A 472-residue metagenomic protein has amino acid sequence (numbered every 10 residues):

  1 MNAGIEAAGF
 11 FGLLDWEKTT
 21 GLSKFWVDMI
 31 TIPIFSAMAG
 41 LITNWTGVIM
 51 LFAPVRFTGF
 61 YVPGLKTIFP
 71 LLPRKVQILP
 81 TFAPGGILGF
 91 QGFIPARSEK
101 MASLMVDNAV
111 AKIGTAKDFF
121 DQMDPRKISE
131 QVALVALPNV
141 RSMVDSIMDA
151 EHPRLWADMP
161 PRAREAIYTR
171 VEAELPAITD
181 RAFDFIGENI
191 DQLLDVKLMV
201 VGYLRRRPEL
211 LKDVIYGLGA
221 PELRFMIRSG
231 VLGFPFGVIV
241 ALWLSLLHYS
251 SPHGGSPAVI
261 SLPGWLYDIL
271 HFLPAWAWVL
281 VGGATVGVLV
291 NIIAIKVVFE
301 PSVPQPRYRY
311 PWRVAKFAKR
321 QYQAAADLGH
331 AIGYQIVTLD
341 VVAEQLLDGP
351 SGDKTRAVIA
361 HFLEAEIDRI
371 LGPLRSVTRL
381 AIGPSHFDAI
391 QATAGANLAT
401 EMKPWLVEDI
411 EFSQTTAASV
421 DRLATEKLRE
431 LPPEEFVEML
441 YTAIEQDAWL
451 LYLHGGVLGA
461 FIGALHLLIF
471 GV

Functional and structural regions predicted by a protein language model:
N2-G219, I260-P263, Y267, L273-M439 (+1 more regions): Large intracellular
E6, L244-I260: Membrane-helix interface motif
V27, I32, S36, R224-M226 (+7 more regions): Peripheral, non-catalytic segments of secretory and membrane proteins
N44, V48, L246-H248, I295 (+1 more regions): Short hydrophobic alpha-helical membrane-entry/anchor segments
L134-S142, G230-G233, S245-H248, A357-E364 (+2 more regions): Short, charged low-complexity intrinsically disordered segments located at boundaries of structured domains
A177, R181, E222-W243, E445-I469: Bilayer-spanning, highly hydrophobic alpha-helical transmembrane segments
I227-G230, S251, V297, P301: Structured alpha-helical bundle/scaffold domains in large eukaryotic membrane-trafficking regulators
G255-P257, G264, D268, L273 (+3 more regions): Long, non-transmembrane cytosolic or organellar matrix-exposed soluble domains/tails of integral membrane proteins
